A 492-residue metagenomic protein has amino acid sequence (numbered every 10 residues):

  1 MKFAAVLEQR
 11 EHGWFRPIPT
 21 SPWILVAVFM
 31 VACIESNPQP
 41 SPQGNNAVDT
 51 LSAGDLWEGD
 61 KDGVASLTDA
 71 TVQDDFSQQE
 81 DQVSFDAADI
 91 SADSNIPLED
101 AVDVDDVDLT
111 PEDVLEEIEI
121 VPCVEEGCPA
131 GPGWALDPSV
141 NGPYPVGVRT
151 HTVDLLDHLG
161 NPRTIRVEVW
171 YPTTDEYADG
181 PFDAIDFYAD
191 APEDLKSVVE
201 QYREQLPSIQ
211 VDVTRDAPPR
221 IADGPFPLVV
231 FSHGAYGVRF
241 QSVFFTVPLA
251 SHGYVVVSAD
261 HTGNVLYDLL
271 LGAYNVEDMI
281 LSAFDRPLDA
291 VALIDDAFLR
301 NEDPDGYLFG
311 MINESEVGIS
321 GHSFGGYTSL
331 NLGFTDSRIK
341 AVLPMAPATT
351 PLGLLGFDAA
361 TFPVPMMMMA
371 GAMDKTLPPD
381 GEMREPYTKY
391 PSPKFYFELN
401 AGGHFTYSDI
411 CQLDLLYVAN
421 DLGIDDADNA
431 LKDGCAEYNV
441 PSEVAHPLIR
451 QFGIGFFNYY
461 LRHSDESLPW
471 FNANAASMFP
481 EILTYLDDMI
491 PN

Functional and structural regions predicted by a protein language model:
C33-C123: Ser/Thr-rich, Pro/Gly/Ala-heavy low-complexity intrinsically disordered linkers and tails of secreted extracellular
I120-V229, A427-S442: Domain-level recognition of soluble alpha/beta enzyme cores, biased toward histidine phosphatases/phosphomutases
P122-E126, A135-P138, P143-P145, D154 (+4 more regions): Alpha/beta-hydrolase-fold serine-hydrolase catalytic core, especially in secreted/extracellular enzymes
V211-F226, F231-D268, K375-P378: Short substrate-entry loop that stabilizes the transition state in hydrolases
I221, K340-Y407: The feature captures the conserved acid-bearing segment of alpha/beta-hydrolase catalytic domains
E277-E314: Alpha/beta-hydrolase active-site loop
F298, G326-D336: Short glycine-enriched nucleophile-adjacent loop and the immediately C-terminal alpha-helix near the catalytic center
G321-G325: Gly/Ala-rich beta-loop-alpha elbow adjacent to hydrolase catalytic centers
